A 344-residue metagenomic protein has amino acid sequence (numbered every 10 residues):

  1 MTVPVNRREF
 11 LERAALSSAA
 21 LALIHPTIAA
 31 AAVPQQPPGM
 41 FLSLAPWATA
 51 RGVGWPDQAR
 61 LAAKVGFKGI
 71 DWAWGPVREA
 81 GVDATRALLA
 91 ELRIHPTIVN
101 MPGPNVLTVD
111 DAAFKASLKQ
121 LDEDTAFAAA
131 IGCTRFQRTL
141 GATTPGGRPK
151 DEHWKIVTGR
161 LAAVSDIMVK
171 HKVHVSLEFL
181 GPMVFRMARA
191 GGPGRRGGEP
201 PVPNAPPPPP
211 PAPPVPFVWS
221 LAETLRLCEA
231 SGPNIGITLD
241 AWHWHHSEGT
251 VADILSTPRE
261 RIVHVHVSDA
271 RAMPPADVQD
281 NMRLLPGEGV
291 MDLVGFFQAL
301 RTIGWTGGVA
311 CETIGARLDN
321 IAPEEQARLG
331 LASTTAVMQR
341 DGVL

Functional and structural regions predicted by a protein language model:
T2-R135, D151-T158, A162, V169 (+10 more regions): N-terminal pre-domain/capping segments
T49-G54, W72-D83, N105-V109, T144-R148 (+5 more regions): Acidic-and-aromatic substrate-binding clefts and catalytic sites of carbohydrate-active enzymes
G69, D166-V290: Acidic/histidine-rich catalytic cores of soluble enzymes
C133-T143, M183, A272: Mobile beta-alpha loop/short-helix "lid" or hinge segments that flank ligand
R138-G146, W154, M168, R186: Divalent metal-binding pocket/active-site signature
G308-I314: Short acidic/histidine-rich active-site segments
D319-L329: C-terminal/domain-terminus segments
